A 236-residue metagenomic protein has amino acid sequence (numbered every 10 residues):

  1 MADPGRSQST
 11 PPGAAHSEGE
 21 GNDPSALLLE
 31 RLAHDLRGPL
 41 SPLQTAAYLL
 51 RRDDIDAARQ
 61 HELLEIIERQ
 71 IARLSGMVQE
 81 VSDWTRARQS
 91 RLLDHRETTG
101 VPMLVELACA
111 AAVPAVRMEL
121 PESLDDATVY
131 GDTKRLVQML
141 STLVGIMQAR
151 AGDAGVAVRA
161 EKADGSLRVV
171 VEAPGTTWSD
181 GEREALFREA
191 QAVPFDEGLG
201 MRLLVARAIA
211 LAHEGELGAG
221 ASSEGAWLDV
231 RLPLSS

Functional and structural regions predicted by a protein language model:
P42-A57: Conserved C-terminal segment of the DHp
R69-L74: Short alpha-helical segment of the dimerization/phosphotransfer core of two-component systems
Q89-D94, T128-G131: Conserved micro-motifs of the catalytic ATP-binding
R117-A127: Conserved catalytic submotifs in the C-terminal HATPase_c
R168-E197: Glycine-rich/acidic phosphate-handling loop/turn and adjacent ATP-lid/helix of nucleotide-binding kinase/ATPase domains
